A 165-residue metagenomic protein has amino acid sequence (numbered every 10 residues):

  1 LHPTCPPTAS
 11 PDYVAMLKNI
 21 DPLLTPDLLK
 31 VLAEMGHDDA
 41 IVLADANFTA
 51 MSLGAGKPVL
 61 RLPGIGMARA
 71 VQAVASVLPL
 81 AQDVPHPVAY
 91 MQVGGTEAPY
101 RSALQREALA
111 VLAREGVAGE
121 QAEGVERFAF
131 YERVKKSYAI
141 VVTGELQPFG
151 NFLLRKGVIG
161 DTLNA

Functional and structural regions predicted by a protein language model:
L1-A15: Short, Lys/Arg-enriched N-terminal segments with co-localized hydrophobic residues within the first ~10-30 amino acids
Y13-G66: Long, hydrophobic N-terminal alpha-helical segment
M16, L24-L28, G66-A70, V74 (+3 more regions): General structural feature for long, well-ordered alpha-helical segments within catalytic domains of soluble enzymes
D21, T25, L29, A33-H37 (+3 more regions): Generic secondary-structure signature for well-ordered alpha-helical cores
D39-V42, K57-L60, Q82-M91, G119-A122 (+3 more regions): Structural motif
D45-F48, L78, E145: Short glycine-rich, polar/acidic loop-and-turn segments at beta strand-coil junctions
G54-H86: A phosphate-binding glycine/aspartate-rich beta-alpha loop in the early core of alpha/beta enzymes
G95-A165: Glycine-rich, aromatic-bearing surface loops/beta-hairpins
